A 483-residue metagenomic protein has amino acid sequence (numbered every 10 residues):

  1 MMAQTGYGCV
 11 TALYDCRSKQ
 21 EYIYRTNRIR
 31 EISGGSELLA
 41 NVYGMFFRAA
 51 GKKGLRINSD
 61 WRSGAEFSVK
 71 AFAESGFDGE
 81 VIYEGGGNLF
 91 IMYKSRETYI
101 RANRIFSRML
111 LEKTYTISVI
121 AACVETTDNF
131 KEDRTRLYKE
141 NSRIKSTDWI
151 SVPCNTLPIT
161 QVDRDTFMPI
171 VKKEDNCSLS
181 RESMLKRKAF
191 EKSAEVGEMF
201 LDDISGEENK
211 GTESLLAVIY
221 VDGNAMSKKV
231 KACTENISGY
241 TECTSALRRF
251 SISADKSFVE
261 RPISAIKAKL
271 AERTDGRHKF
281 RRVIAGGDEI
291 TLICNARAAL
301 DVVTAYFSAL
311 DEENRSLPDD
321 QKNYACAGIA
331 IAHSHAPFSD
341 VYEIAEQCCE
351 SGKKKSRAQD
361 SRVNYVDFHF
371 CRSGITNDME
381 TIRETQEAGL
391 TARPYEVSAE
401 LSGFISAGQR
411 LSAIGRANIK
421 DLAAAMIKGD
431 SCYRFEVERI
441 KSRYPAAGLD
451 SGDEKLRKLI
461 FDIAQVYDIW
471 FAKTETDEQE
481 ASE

Functional and structural regions predicted by a protein language model:
M1-E483: Regulatory and interdomain segments flanking nucleotide-handling catalytic cores in signaling/defense enzymes
